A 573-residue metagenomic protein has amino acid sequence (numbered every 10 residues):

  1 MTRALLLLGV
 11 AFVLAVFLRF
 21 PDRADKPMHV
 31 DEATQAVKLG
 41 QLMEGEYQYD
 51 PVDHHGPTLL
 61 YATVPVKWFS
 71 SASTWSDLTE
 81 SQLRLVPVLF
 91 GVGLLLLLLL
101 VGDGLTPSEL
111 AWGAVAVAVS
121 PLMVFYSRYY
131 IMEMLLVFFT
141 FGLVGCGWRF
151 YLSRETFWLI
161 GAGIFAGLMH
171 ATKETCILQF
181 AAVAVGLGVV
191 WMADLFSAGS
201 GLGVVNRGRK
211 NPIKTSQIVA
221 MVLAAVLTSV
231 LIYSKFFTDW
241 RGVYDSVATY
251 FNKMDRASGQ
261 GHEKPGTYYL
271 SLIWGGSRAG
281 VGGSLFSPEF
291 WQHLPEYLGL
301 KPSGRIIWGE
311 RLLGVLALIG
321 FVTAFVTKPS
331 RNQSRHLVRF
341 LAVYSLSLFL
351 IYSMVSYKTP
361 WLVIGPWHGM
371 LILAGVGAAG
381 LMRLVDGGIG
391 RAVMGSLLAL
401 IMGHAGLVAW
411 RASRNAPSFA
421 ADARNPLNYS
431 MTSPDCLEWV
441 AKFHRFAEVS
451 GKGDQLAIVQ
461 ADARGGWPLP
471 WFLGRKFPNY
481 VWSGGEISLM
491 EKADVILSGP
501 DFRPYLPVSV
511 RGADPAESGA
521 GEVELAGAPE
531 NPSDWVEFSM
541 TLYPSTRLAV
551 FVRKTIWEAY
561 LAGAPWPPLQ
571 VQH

Functional and structural regions predicted by a protein language model:
R3-A11, D77, L98-V119, R154-F157 (+2 more regions): Transmembrane-helix signature of polytopic, membrane-embedded enzymes that assemble or transfer cell-envelope glycans
R3-M28, L223-D239, G403-H404: Transmembrane signal-anchor helices characteristic of membrane glycosylation enzymes that use polyprenol
H29-V30, H55, E80-L83, R128-L135 (+2 more regions): Short acidic/glycine- and proline-prone juxtamembrane loop motifs at membrane-interface regions of multi-pass membrane
T34-G45, H55-G56, Y61, F69-A72 (+10 more regions): Transmembrane-lumen/periplasm boundary regions of multi-pass, lipid-linked membrane glycan transferases
P57, Y61, A72-L96, Y126 (+2 more regions): Loop-to-helix entry region of an early transmembrane alpha helix in multi-pass inner-membrane enzymes
L85-P107, G142, C146: Transmembrane-helix motifs of polytopic, lipid-linked glycan transferases
L97, A116, L135-L152, A162-A166 (+3 more regions): Specific aromatic-rich, kink-prone transmembrane helix
Y126-S127, E133, L178, R311 (+3 more regions): Hydrophobic/aromatic-rich transmembrane helices and adjacent perimembrane loops
